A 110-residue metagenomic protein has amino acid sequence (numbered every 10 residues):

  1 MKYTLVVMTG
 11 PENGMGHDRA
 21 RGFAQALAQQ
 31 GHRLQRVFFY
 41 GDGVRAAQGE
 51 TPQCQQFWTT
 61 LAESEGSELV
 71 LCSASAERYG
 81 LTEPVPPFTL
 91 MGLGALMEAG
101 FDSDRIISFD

Functional and structural regions predicted by a protein language model:
Y3, L34-Q35, L69: Hydrophobic anchor at the start of a short beta-strand that flanks the dinucleotide cofactor-binding loop
Y3-D18, G43-E50: Short, glycine-rich nucleotide/cofactor-binding loops
G16-H32: Histidine-anchored nucleotide/phosphate-binding helix
R19-G22, T51-F57, T89-L90: Charged helix-capping and loop-helix junction motifs
Q35-G43: A short beta-strand-loop structural module common to alpha/beta enzyme folds
P52-G80: A glycine-rich helix N-cap at a beta->alpha junction
Y79-F109: C-terminal structural segments of small proteins and small subunits
